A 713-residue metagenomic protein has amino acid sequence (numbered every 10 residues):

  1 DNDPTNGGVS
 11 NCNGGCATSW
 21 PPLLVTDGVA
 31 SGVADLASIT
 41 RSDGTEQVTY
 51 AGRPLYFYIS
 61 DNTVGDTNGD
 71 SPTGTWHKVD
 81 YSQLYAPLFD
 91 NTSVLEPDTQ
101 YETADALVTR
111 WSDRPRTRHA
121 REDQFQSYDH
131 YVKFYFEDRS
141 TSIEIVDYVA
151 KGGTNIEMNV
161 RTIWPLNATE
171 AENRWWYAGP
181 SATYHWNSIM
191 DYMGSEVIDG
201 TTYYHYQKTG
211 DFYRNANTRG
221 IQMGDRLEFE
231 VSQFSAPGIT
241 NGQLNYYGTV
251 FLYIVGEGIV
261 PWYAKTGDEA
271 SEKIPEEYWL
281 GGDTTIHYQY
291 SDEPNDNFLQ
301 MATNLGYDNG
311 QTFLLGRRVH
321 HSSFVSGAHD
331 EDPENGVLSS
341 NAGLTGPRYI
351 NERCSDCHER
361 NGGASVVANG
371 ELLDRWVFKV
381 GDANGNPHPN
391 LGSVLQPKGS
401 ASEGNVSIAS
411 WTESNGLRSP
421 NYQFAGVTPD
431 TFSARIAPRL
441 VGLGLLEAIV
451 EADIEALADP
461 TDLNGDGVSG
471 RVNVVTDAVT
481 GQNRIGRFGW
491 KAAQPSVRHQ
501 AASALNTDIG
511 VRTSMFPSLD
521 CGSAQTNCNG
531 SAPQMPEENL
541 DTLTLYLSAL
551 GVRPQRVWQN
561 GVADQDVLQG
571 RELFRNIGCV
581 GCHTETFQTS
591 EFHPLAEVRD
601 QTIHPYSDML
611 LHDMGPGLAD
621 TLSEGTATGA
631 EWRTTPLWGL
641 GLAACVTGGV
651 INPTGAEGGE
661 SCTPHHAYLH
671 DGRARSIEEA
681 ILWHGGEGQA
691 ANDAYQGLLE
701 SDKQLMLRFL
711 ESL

Functional and structural regions predicted by a protein language model:
N2-L84: Compact beta-sheet-dominated domain cores in extracellular/mature segments
L84-L713: Periplasmic c-type cytochrome electron-transfer domains
